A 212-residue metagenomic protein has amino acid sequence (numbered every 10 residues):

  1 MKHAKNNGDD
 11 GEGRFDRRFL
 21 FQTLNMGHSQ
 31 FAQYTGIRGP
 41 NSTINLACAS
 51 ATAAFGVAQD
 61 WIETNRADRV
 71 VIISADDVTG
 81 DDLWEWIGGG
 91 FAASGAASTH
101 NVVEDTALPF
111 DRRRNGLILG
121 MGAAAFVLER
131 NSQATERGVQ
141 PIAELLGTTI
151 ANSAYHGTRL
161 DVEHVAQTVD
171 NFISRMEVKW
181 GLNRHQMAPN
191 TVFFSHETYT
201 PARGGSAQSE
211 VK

Functional and structural regions predicted by a protein language model:
M1-P40, L83-T99, R203-K212: Active-site-proximal gating segment of KS-fold condensing enzymes and close homologs
A4-F15, G56, D77-T135: Glycine-/small-residue-rich "gating" segment that lines the acyl/pantetheine channel and substrate pocket
F19-T23, L46-S50, L83, N115-G122 (+3 more regions): Short, contiguous, pocket-lining structural segments that sit at or immediately flank catalytic/ligand-binding sites
L24-G27, Y34-T35, N41-D76, I118-V139: Active-site-proximal alpha-helical scaffold in enzymes
L46-S50, S74-T79, G147-N152, E197-Y199: Acidic, glycine-rich active-site loops and adjacent beta-strand->loop/helix elements that engage anionic groups
T99-V192: Condensing-enzyme catalytic core mediating Claisen C-C bond formation in acyl metabolism
A154-V165, E197-K212: Short glycine/threonine-rich loop-to-helix capping motif typified by GTGT followed within a few residues by an Asp-Pro
